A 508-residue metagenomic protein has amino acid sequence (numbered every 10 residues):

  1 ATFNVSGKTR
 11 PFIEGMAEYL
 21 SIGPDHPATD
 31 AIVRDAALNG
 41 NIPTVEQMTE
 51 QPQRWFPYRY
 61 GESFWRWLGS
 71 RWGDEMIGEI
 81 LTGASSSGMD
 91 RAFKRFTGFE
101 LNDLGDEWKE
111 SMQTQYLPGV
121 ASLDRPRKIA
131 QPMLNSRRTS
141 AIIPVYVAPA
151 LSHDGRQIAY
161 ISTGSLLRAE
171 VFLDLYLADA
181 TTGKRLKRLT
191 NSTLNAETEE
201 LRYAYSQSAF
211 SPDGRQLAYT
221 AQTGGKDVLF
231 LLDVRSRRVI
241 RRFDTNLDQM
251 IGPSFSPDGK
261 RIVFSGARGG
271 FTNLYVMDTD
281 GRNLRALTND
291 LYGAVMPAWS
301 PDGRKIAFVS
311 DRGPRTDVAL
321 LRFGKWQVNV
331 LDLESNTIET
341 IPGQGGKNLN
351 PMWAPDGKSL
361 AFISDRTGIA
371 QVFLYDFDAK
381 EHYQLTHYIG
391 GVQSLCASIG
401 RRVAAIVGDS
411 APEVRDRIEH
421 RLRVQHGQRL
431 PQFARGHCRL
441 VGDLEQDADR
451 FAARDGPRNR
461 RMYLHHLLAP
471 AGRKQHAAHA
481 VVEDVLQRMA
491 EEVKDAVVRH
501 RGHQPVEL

Functional and structural regions predicted by a protein language model:
A1-P132: Acidic/His/Gly-enriched intrinsically disordered linker/tail segments that often contain short helix/coil "MoRF-like"
P52-W55, E79-E199, Y203-S206: Beta/coil-rich, acidic/histidine-enriched accessory regions frequently appended to metallopeptidases
A141-P144, I161-Y176, S192-Y205, A218-F230 (+10 more regions): A flexible loop/linker signature enriched in serine peptidases of the S9 family
H153-D154, P212-D213, P257-D258, P301-D302 (+2 more regions): Residue-level detector of Asp-centered blade-edge/turn motifs that repeat once per structural unit in beta-propeller
I158, L217, G259-V263, G303-I306 (+2 more regions): Hydrophobic beta-strand positions that form the internal "hydrophobic ladder" of WD40/Gbeta-like beta-propeller blades
A180-G183, D233-R237, D278-R282, D332-N336 (+1 more regions): Short loop/turn segments that connect beta-strands within beta-propeller blades
E413-L508: Intrinsically disordered, low-complexity segments enriched in glycine and mixed charged residues
